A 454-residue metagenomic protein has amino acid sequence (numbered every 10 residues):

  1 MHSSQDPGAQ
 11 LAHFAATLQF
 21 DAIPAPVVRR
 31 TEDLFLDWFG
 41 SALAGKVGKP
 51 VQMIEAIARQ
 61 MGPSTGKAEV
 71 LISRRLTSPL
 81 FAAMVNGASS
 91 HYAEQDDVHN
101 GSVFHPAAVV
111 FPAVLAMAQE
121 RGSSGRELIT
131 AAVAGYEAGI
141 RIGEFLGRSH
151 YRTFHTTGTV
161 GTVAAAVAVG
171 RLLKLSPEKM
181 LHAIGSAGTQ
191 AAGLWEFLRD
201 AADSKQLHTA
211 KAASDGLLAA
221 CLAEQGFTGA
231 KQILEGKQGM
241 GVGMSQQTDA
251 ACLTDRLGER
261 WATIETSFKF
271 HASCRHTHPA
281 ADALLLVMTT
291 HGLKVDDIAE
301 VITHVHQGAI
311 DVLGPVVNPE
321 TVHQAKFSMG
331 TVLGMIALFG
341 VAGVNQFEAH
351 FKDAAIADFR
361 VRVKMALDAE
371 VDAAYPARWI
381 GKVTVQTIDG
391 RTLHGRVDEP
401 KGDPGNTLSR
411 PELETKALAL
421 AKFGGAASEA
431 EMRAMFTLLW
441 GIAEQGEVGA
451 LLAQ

Functional and structural regions predicted by a protein language model:
M1-V103, R199, S204-S214, C221-Q454: Terminal-appendage/accessory-domain detector
V28, E32, L36, V110 (+3 more regions): Hydrophobic face of alpha-helices
F35-S41, V114, V160-R171, L333: Hydrophobic mid-domain F-helix/FG-region of cytochrome P450s
M84-S124, E137-A138, I142: Function-dense linear segments that define catalytic or interfacial modules in macromolecule-processing proteins
S90, V109-F111, A116, A138 (+3 more regions): Short connector loops/turns at beta-strand edges and beta->alpha or beta->beta junctions
F104-A108, S123-R126, T130-V133, Q346-H350 (+1 more regions): Contiguous domain-boundary segments centered on the initiation and propagation of an alpha-helix
A118-L218, A230-Q232, K237: Glycine-rich, mobile lid/loop segments that gate access to catalytic sites or pores
